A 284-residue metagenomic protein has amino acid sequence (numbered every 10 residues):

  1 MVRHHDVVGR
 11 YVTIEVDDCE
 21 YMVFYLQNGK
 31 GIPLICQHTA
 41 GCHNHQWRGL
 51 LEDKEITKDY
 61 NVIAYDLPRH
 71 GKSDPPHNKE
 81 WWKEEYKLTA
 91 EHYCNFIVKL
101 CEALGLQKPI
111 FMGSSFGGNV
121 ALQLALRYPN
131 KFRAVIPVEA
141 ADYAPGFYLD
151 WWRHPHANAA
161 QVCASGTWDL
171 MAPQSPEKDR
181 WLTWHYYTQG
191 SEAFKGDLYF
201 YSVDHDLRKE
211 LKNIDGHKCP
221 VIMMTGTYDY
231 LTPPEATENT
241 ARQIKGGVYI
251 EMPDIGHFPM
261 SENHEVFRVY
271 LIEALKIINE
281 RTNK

Functional and structural regions predicted by a protein language model:
M1-I35, T57-Y60, L106-Q107, I272-K284: Alpha/beta-hydrolase fold catalytic core
D18, I63-M112, V269: Active-site loop/oxyanion-hole signature of alpha/beta-hydrolase fold enzymes
Y21-K79: Conserved HGGG/HGGXW glycine-rich cap/lid loop of the alpha/beta-hydrolase fold
N119-R127, K131-C163: Flexible "cap/lid" loop of the alpha/beta hydrolase fold
G146-F147, W151, A159-G216: Conserved alpha/beta-hydrolase catalytic His-Asp/Glu region
H217, M223-T225: Short beta-strand/loop motif that positions the catalytic acidic residue of the alpha/beta-hydrolase fold
T227-T232: Acidic catalytic loop of the alpha/beta-hydrolase fold
G247-K284: Catalytic active-site module of serine/aspartate enzymes centered on a nucleophile-bearing elbow/loop
